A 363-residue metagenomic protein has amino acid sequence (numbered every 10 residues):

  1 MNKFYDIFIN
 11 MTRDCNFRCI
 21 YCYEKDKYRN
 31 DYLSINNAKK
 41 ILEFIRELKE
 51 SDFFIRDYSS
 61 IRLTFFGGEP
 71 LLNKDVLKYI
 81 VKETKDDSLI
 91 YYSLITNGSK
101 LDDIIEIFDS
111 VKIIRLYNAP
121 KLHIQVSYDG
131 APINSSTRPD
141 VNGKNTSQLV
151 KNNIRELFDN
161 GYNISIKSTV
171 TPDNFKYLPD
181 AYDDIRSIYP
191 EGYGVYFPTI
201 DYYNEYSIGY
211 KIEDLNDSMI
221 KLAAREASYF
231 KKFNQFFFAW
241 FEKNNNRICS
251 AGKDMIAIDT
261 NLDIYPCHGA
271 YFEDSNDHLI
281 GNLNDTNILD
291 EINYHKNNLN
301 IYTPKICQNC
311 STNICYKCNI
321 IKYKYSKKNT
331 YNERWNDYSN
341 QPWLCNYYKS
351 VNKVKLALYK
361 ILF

Functional and structural regions predicted by a protein language model:
N2-N37: Canonical Radical SAM [4Fe-4S] cluster-binding loop centered on the CxxxCxxC motif and its immediate flanking residues
L42-T64, N73-D201: Radical SAM/AdoMet-radical enzyme domain recognition
S136-T137, D173, Y193-D214, N234-N246 (+1 more regions): Flexible glycine/acidic-rich beta-alpha junction loops that bind and position SAM and/or redox cofactors in anaerobic
D214-K243, G269-K317: C-terminal accessory region of radical SAM enzymes
C249-K253: Short, small/polar residue-rich loop motifs at catalytic or cofactor-binding pockets
I258-D259: Short, acidic, Ser/Thr-enriched surface-loop or helix-capping motifs
S275, Y302-F363: Radical SAM enzyme core and accessory elements
